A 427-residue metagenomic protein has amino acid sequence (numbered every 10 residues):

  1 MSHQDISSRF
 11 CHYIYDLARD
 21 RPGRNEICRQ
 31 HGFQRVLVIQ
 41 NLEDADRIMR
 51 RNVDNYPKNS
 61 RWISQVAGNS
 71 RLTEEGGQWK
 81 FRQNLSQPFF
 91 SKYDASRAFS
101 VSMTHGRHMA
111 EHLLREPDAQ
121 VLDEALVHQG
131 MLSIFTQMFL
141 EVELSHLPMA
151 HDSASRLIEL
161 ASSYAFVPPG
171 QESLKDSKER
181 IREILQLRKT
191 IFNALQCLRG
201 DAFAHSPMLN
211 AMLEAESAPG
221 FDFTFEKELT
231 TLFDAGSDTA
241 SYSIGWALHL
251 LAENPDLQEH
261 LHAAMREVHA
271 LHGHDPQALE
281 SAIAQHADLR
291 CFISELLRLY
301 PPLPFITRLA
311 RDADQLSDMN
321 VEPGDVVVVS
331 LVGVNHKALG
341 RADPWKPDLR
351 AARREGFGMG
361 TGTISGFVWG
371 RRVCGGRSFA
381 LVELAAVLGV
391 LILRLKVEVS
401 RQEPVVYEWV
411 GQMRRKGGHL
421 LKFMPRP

Functional and structural regions predicted by a protein language model:
M1, L250-P302, E322-D325: Cytochrome P450 I-helix active-site segment
M1-A67, F81, M103-H108, P323 (+1 more regions): N-terminal membrane-proximal hinge/A-helix region immediately C-terminal to the signal-anchor transmembrane segment
L17-C28, E214-G220, A278-E295, I306-S330 (+1 more regions): Cytochrome P450 C-terminal beta-domain/meander region
D54, V329-F357, F367: Conserved cytochrome P450 K-helix/beta-meander segment immediately N-terminal to the heme-binding cysteine loop
I63, R97-I244: Cytochrome P450 heme-thiolate monooxygenase catalytic core
M131, F135, L187, I191 (+6 more regions): Central I-helix of cytochrome P450 enzymes
L257, R377-M413: Cytochrome P450 heme-binding "Cys pocket" and the immediately downstream C-terminal segment
L296, V321-G324, P347, G370 (+2 more regions): Hydrophobic, well-ordered secondary-structure elements that form the walls of internal hydrophobic environments
